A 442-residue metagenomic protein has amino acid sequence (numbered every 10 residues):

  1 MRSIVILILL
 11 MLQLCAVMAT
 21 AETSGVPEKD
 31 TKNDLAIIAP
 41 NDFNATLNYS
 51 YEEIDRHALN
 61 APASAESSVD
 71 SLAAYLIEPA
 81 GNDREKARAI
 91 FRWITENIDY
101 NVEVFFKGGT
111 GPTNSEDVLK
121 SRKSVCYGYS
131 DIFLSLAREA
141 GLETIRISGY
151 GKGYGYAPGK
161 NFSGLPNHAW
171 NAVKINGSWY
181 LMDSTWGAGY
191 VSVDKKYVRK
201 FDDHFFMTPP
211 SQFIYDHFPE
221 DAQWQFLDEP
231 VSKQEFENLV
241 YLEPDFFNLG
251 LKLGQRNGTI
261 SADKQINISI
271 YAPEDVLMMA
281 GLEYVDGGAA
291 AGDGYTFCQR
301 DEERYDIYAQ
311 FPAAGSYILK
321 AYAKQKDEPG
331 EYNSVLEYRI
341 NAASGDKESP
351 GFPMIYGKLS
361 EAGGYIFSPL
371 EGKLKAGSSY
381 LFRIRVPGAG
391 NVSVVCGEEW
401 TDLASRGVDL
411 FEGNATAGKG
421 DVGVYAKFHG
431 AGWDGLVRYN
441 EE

Functional and structural regions predicted by a protein language model:
M1-G25: Bacterial Sec-dependent N-terminal signal peptides
I4, T185-W186, L282-E283: Composition- and surface-driven signal marking solvent-exposed, interaction-prone regions in large proteins
G25-V125, D131-A140: Secondary-structure boundary elements
S130-Q212: Hydrophobic/aromatic-rich core segments of domains that either
S192-E442: Alpha-helical and coiled-coil interaction segments, frequently adjacent to or embedded within charge-biased
